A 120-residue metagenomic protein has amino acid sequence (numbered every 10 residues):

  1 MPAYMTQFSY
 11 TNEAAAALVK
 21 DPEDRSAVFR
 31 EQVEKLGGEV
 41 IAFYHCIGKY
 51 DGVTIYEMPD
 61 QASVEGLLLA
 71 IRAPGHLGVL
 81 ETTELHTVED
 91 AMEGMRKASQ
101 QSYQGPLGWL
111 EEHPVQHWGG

Functional and structural regions predicted by a protein language model:
M1-E34, E39-I41, Y50, V88-G120: Short S/T/G/P-rich N-terminal loop/turn motif that feeds into the first structured element of a domain
Y4-S9, Y44-L68: Short, well-ordered beta-strand segments in beta-rich or mixed alpha/beta enzyme and ligand-binding folds
A16, T54-I55, T82: Short N-terminal micro-motifs specific to bacterial/archaeal maturation and metal-cluster initiation sites
G37-Y44, V79-E81: A short linear hydrophobic-aromatic micro-motif
M58-V88: An amphipathic, aromatic/His-enriched active-site/gating alpha helix that lines ligand/cofactor pockets
